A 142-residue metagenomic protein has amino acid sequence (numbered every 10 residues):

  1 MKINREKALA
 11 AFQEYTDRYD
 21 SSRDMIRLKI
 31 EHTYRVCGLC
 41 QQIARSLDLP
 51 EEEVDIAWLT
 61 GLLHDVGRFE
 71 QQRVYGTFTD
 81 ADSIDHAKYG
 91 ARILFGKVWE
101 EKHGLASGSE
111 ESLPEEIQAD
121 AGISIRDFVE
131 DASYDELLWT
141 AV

Functional and structural regions predicted by a protein language model:
M1-I3: Basic/polar N-terminal segments that are highly enriched at the extreme N-terminus, encompassing both cleavable
R5, L9-Q13, C37, Q41 (+4 more regions): An amphipathic alpha-helix signature
E6-R35, G67-D80: Active-site flanking loop/helix segments enriched in acidic
S21-R23, Q42, L59: Preference for short coil/turn "hinge" residues that link or interrupt alpha-helices
I30-T33, C37, A87, A91: Short, well-ordered alpha-helical scaffold segments within catalytic/effector domains
I43-D48: Short, hydrophobic transmembrane alpha-helix segments
L49-V142: Divalent metal-dependent catalytic cores for phosphoryl transfer on phosphate-bearing substrates
